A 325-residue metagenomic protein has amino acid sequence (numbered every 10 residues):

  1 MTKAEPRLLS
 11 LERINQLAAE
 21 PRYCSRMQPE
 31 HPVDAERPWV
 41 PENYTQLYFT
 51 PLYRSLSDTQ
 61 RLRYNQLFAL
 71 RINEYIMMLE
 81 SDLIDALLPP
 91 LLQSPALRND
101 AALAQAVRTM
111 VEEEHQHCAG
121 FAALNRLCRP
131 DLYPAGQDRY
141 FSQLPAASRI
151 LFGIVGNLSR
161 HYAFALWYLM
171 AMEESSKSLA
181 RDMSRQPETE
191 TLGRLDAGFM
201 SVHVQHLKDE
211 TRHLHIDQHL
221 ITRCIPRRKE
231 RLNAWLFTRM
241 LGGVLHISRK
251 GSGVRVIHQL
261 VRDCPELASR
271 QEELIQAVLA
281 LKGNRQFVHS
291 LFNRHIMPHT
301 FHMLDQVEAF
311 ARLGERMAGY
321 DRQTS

Functional and structural regions predicted by a protein language model:
M1-S325: Non-heme di-metal
